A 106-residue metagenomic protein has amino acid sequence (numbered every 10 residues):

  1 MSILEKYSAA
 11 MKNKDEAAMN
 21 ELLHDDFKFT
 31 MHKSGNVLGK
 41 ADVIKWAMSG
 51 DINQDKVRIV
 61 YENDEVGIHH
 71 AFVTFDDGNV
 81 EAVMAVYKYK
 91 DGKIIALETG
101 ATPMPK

Functional and structural regions predicted by a protein language model:
E5-A9: Amphipathic alpha-helical repeat scaffolds
M11-E16, F72-T74: Short, charged low-complexity linear motifs
N13-K28: Short, well-ordered alpha-helical segments enriched in acidic and aromatic residues
T30, S34, I44-K106: A beta-strand edge to alpha-helix "cap/lid" segment located at domain peripheries
V37-L38: Intrinsically disordered, low-complexity, charged/polar segments
